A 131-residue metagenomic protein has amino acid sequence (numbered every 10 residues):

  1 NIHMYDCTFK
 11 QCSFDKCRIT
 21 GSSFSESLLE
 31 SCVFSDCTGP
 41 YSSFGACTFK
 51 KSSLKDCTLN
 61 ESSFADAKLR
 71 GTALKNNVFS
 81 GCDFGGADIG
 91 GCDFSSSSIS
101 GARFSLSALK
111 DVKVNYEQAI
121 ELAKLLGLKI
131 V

Functional and structural regions predicted by a protein language model:
N1-V131: Tandem repeat scaffolds
